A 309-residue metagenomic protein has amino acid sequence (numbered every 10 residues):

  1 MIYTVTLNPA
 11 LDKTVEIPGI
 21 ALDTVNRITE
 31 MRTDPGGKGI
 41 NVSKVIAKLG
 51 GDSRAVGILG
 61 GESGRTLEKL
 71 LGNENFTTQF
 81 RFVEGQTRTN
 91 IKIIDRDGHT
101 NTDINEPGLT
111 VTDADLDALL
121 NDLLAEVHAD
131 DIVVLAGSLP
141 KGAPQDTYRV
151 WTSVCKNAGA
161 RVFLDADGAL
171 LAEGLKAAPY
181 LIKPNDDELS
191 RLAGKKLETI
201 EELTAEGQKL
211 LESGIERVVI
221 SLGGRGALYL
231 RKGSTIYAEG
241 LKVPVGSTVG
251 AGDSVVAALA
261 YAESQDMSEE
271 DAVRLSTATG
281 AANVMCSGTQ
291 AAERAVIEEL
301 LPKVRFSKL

Functional and structural regions predicted by a protein language model:
M1-V56, G64-T66: Glycine-rich phosphate/adenosyl-contacting loop at the front of the ribokinase-like
T24, K48-D131, E299-L309: Conserved N-terminal subdomain of the carbohydrate kinase-like
I46, N185, G252: Short, conserved phosphate/pyrophosphate- and ester-handling motifs at nucleotide-, phospho-/glycolipid
S53-A55, N75-R81, Y180-S190, Y237-K242: Short hydrophobic/aromatic-enriched beta-strand-loop microsegments
A118-N121, A125, D146-N157, A205 (+1 more regions): Alpha-helical scaffolding segments of alpha/beta enzyme cores, especially the outer helices of TIM-barrel or partial
I132-E201: Conserved beta-alpha-beta core of the PfkB/ribokinase-like small-molecule kinase fold
V154, A172, I200-L309: Conserved phosphate-binding/catalytic region of the ribokinase-like
